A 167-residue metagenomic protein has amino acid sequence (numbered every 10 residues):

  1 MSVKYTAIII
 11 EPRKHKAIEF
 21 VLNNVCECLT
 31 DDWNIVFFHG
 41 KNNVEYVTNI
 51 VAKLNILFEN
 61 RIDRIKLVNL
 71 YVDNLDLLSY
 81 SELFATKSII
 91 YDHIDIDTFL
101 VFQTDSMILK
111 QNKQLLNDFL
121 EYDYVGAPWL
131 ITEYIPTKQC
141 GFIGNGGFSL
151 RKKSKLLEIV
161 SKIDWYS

Functional and structural regions predicted by a protein language model:
M1-E27: N-proximal low-complexity "stem/linker" segments adjacent to membrane-targeting elements
V3-Y5, E27-F37, D63-I65: Short loop->beta transition adjacent to catalytic acidic/histidine clusters or analogous donor-positioning motifs
I9-E11, F37-K41, G126: Short beta-strand/turn micro-motifs composed of small residues that flank or help shape donor/cofactor-binding pockets
F38-D97: Active-site-proximal specificity loops/subdomain of glycosyltransferases
V47-T48, K110-K113, V160: Short glycine-/acidic-enriched loop or helix-start segments at secondary-structure transitions that form or flank
I96-I108: Short beta-strand-to-loop acidic/aromatic patch adjacent to the donor-nucleotide binding site
M107-G141: Conserved donor-nucleotide/metal-binding helix-loop-beta segment in metal-dependent transferases, i.e., the alpha-helix
G141-S167: Catalytic core and acceptor-binding pocket of nucleotide-sugar-dependent glycosyltransferases
